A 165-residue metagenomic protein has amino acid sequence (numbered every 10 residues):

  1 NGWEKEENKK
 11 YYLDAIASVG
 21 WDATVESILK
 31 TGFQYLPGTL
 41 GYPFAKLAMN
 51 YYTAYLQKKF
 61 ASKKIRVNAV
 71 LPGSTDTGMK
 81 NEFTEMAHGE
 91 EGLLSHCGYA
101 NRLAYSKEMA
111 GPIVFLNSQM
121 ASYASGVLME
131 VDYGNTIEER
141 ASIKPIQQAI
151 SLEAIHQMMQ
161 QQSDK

Functional and structural regions predicted by a protein language model:
N1-G2, G134-T136: Activation segment
N1-S62, S74-T75: Catalytic loop of short-chain dehydrogenase/reductase
E6-S27, T75-C97, E139-S163: A glycine/serine/threonine-rich, flexible loop-to-helix segment that serves as the NAD(P) cofactor-binding "lid"
G41-Y42, N50, A69, E90-A124 (+2 more regions): C-terminal helical subdomain
L47, Y55, A61, A69-M79 (+5 more regions): PG/GG-rich flexible active-site loop of Rossmann-like NAD(P)H-dependent oxidoreductases, especially the SDR superfamily
L56, A87, M120: Active-site catalytic pocket residues across diverse enzymes, especially alpha/beta-hydrolases
S62-K64, Q119-M120: Short coil/turn segments at alpha/beta junctions that flank glycine-rich nucleotide-binding fingerprints
